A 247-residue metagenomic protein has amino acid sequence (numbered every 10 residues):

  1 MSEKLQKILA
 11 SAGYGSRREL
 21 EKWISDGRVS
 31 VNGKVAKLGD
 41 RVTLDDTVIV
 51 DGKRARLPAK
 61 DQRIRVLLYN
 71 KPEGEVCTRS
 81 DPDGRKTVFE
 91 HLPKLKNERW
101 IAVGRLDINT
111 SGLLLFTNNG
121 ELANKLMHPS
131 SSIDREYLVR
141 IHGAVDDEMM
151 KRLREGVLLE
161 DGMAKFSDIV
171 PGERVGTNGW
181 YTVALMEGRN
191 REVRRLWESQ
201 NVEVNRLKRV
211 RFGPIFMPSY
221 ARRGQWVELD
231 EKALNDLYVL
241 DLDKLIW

Functional and structural regions predicted by a protein language model:
M1-W247: Basic, flexible Lys/Arg- and Gly-enriched helix-loop patches that mediate nucleic-acid binding at interfaces with rRNA
